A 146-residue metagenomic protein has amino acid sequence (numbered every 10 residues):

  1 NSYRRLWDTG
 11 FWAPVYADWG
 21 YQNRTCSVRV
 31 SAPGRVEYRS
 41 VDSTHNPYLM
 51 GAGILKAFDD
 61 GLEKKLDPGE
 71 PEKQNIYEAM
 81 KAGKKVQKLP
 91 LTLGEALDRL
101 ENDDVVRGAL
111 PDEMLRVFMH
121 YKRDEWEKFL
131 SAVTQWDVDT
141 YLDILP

Functional and structural regions predicted by a protein language model:
N1-E72, A79-V86: Active-site capping/gating regions of soluble enzymes
Q74-P146: Acidic, glycine-enriched catalytic cores built around paired aspartates
